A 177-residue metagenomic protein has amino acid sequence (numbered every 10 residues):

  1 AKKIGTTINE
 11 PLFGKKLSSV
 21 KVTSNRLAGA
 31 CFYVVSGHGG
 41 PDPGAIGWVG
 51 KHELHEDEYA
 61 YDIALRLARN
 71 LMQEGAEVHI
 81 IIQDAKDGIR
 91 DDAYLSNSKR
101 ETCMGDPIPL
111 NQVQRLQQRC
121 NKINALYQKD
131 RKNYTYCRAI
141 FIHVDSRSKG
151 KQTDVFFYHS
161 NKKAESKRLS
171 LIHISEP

Functional and structural regions predicted by a protein language model:
A1-P177: Catalytic-site microenvironment of enzymes that process N-acetyl-hexosamine-containing cell-wall polysaccharides
